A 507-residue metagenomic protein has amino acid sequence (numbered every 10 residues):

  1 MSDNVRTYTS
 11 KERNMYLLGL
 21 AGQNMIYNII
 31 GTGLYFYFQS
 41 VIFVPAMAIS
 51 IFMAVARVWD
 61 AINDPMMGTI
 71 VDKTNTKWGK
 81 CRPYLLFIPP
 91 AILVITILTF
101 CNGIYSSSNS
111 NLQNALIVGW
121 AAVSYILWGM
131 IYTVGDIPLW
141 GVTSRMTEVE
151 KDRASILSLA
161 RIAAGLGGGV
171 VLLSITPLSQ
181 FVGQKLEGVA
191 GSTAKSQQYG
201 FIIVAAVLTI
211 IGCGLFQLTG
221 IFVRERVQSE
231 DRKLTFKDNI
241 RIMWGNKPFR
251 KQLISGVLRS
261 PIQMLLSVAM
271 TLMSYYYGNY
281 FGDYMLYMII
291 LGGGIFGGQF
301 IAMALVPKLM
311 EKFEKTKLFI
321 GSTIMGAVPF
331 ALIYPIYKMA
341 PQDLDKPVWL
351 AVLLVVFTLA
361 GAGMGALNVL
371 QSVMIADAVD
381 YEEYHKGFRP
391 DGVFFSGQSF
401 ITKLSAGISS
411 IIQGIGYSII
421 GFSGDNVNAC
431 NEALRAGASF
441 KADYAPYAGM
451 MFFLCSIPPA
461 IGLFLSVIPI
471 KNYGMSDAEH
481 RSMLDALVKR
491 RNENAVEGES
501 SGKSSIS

Functional and structural regions predicted by a protein language model:
S2-S507: Membrane-embedded alpha-helical bundles of multi-pass transporters/translocases, especially carrier/permease families
